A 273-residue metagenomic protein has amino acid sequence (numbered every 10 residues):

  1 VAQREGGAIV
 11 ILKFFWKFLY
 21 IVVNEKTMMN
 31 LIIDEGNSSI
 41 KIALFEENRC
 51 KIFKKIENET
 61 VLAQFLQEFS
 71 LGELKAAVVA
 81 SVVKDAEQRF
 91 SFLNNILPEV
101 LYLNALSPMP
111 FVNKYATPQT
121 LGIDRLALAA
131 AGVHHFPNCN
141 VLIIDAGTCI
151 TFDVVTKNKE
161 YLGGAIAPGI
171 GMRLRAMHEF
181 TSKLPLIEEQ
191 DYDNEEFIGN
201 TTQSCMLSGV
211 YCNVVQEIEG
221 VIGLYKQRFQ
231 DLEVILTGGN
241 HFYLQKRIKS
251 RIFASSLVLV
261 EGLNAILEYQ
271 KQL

Functional and structural regions predicted by a protein language model:
V1-T27: N-terminal amphipathic/basic-hydrophobic helices that include classical n-h-c signal peptides and signal-anchor
K17-M109: N-terminal glycine/serine-rich phosphate-binding loop of ATP-dependent small-molecule kinases, especially carbohydrate
M28-E47, G132, N138-Y161, M177: Gly/Thr-rich phosphate-binding beta-strand-loop-beta motif of the actin/hexokinase/Hsp70
L71-G122, T156-I170, N200-Y211, V215 (+2 more regions): Short beta-strand-loop/turn "lid" adjacent to the catalytic site in phosphate-handling enzymes
P110-V141, G262-L273: Conserved phosphate-binding catalytic cores of ATP/NTP-utilizing and phosphoryl-transfer enzymes
C139-I144, L162, K183-Y192: Short, structured loop/turn "capping" segments at alpha-beta junctions
A167-R228: Active-site rim beta-loop-alpha module in soluble metabolic enzymes
F229-L273: Long hydrophobic alpha-helical segments typical of transmembrane helices together with their membrane-interfacial
